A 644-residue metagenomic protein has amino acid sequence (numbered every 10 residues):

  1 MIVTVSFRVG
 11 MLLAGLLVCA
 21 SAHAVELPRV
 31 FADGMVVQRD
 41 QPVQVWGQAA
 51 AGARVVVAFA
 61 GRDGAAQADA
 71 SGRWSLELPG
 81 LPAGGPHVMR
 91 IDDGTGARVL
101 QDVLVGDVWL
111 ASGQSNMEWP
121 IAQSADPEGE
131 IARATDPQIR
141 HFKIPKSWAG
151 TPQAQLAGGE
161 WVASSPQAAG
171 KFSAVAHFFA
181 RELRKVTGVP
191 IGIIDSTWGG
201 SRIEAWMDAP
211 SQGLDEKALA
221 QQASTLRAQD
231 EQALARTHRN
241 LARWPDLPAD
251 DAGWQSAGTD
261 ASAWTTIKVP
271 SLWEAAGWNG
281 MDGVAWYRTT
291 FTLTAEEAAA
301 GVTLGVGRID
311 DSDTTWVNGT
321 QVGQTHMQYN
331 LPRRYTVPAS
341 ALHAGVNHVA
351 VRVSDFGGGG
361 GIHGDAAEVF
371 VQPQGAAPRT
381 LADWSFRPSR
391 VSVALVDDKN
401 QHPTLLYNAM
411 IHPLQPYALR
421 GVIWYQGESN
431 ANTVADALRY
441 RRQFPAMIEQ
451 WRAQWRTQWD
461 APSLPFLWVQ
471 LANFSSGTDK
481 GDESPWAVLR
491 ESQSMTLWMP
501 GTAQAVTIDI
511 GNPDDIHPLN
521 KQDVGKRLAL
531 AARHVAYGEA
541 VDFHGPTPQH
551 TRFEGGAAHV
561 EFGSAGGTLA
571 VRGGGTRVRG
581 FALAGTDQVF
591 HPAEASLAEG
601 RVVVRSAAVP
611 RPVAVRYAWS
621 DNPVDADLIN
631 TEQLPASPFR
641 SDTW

Functional and structural regions predicted by a protein language model:
C19-S21: N-terminal signal peptide c-region/cleavage motif recognized by signal peptidases
R29, Q38-Q41, N279-D282, L519 (+3 more regions): Surface beta-strand/loop "capping" patches
V30-L104, G357-G359: Ser/Thr-rich low-complexity repeats and stalk/linker segments
W46, W264, F291-G319, V349-V351: Aromatic-lined ligand-binding clefts that engage carbohydrates, nucleic acids, or primary amines
G61-G84, R308, T315-E368: Beta-strand-rich ligand-recognition modules
D63, S564-W644: C-terminal beta-sandwich/jelly-roll accessory domains of carbohydrate-active enzymes
G85-G94, A350-V351, V613-W619: Short, aromatic- and glycine-rich surface loops/edge beta-strands on solvent-exposed regions
R98-A163, I194-A275, V346-Y417: An acidic-aromatic loop/edge-strand motif
